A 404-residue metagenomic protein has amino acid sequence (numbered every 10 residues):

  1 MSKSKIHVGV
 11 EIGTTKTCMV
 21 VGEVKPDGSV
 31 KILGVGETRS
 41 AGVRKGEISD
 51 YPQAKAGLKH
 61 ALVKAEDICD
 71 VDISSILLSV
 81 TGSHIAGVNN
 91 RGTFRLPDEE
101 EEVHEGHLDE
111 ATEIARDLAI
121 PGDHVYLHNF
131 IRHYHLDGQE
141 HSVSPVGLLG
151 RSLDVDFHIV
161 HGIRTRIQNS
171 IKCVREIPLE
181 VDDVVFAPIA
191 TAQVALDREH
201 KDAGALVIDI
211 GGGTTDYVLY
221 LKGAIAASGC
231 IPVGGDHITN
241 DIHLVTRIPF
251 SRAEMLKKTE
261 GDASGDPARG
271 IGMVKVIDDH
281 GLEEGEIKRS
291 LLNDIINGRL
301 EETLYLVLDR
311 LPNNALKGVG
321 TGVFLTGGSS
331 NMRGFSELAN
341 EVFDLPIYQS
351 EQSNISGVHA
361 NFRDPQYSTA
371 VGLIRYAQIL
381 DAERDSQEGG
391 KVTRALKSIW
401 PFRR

Functional and structural regions predicted by a protein language model:
M1-K16, V20-I76, V80-V207, A224-A226 (+8 more regions): Nucleotide/phosphate-binding catalytic cleft detector across ATP-hydrolyzing and phosphate-transferring enzymes
E11, C230, G327-G328: Small/polar loops that bind or transfer phosphate-bearing groups
E11, D197, D209, E302 (+2 more regions): Extended, folded domain segments that form the structural surfaces/walls around functional sites
G162, D262-S264, V319-V342: Glycine-rich phosphate-binding loops at beta-strand->alpha-helix junctions
Y217-V218: A structural feature that tracks compact, well-ordered secondary-structure segments with a strong bias toward
L221: A cytosolic small-molecule/anion-sensing beta-strand core signal
D309-S330, Q349-N354: Hydrophobic alpha-helical bundle architecture
